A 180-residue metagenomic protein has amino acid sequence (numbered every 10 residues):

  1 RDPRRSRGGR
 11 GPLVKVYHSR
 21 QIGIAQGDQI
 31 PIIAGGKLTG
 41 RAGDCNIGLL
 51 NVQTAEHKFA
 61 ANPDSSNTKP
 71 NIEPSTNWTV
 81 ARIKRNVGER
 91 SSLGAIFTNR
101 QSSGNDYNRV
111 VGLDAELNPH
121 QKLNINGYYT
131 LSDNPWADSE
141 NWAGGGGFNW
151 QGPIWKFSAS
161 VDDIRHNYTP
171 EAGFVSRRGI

Functional and structural regions predicted by a protein language model:
R1-G40, N46-N51: Residues that cap or anchor secondary-structure elements
I30-A34, R41, P74-T79, Y107-V111 (+2 more regions): Residues that define the transmembrane beta-barrel architecture of outer-membrane proteins
P31-I33, Y128-I180: Exposed, low-structure sequence patches enriched in small/polar residues
G40-A42, K84-V87, L117-P119, N149-G152 (+1 more regions): Residue-level signature of outer-membrane beta-barrel architecture
D44-L49, E89-G94, Q121-G127, I154-A159: Repeated loop/turn-to-beta-strand initiation elements of outer-membrane beta-barrel proteins
V52-A55, T98-R100, T130-S132, D162-I164: Outer-membrane beta-barrel pore domains and translocons
F59-N67, G104-V111, A137-A143, T169-V175: Outer-membrane beta-barrel translocator domains and adjoining extracellular loop/strand segments of Gram-negative
T79-N126: Transmembrane beta-barrel wall of Gram-negative outer-membrane proteins
